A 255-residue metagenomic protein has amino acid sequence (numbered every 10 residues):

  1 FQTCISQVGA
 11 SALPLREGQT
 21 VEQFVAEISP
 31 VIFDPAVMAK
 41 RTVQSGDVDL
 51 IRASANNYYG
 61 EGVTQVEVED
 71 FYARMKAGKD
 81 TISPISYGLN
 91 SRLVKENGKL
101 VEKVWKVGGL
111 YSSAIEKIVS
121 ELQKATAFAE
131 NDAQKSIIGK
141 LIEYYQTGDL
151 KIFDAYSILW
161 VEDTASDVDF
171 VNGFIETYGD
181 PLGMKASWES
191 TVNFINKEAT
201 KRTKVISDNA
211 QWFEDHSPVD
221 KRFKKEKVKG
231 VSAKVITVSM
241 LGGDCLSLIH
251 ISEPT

Functional and structural regions predicted by a protein language model:
F1-K103, V107-A127: N-terminal helix-rich structural modules
L89-A127, Y145-T147, D163-I195: Short His/Asp/Glu-rich catalytic/ion-coordination signatures at enzyme active sites or charged loops
K135-K140: Short, charged, amphipathic alpha-helical segments
A155-Y156, D163: Phosphate/adenylate-binding glycine loop and adjacent helical scaffold
S217-G230: Long, low-complexity segments enriched in small/aliphatic residues
S232, S239-D244: Charged, amphipathic alpha-helical regulatory modules used for macromolecular assembly or allosteric control
L246-T255: Residue-level detector of conserved catalytic or cofactor/ligand-binding positions in enzyme active sites
